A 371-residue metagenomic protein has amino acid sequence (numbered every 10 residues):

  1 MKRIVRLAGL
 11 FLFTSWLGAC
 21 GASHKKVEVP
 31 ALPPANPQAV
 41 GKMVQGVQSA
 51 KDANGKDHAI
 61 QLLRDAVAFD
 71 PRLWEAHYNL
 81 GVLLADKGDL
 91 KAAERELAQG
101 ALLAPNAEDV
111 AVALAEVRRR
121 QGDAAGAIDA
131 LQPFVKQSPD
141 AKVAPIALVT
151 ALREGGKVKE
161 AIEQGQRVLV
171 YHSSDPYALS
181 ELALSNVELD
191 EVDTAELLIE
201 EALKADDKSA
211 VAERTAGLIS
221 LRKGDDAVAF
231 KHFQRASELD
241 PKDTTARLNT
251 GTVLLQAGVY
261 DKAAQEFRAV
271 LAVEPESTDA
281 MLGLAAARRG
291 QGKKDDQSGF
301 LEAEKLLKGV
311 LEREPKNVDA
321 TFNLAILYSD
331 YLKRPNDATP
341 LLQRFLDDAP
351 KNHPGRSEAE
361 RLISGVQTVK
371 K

Functional and structural regions predicted by a protein language model:
G21-H24: Bacterial signal peptide processing site
P37-F69, D86, L184, E188 (+1 more regions): Alpha-helical segment of the N-proximal tetratricopeptide repeat
V47-Q48, V82, E116, T150 (+7 more regions): Residue-level recognition of tetratricopeptide repeat
K51-L62, D86-Q99, Q121-P133, G155-R167 (+5 more regions): Structural signature of tandem alpha-helical TPR/SEL1-like repeats, specifically the intra-repeat loop/turn
F69, L102-L103, Q137-S138, V170-H172 (+5 more regions): Structural marker of alpha-solenoid helical repeat scaffolds
G290, S298, V318, F322-K371: Terminal, low-structured helical/coil segments at or just beyond the last alpha-helical repeat
